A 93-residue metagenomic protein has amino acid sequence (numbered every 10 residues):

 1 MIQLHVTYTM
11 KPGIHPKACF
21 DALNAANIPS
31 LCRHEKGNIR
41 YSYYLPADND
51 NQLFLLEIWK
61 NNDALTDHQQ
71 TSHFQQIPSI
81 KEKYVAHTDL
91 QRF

Functional and structural regions predicted by a protein language model:
M1-Q3, A22, R92: Generic alpha-helical hydrophobic packing signal
I2-M10, R40-Q69: Short, well-ordered beta-strand segments in beta-rich or mixed alpha/beta enzyme and ligand-binding folds
H5, I39-N51, Q76-F93: Glycine-rich beta-strand-turn "strand-cap" elements at beta-sheet edges
I14-N38, H73-P78: Short amphipathic alpha-helical segments
A25, K36, T66, V85-H87: Intrinsically disordered, low-complexity peptide-like regions
Q69-Q70, E82: Hydrophobic alpha-helical segments, especially transmembrane helices and their immediate juxtamembrane helical caps
